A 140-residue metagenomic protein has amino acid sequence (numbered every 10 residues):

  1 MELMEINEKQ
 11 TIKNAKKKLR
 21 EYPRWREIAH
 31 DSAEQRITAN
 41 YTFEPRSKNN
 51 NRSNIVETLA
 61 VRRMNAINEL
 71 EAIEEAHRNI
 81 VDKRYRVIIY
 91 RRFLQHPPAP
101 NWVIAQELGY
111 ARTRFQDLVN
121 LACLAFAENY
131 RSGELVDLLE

Functional and structural regions predicted by a protein language model:
M1-N79, V103, L108, E128-E140: N-terminal interaction/assembly modules
E21, R84-I88, L118: Residue-level detector of well-ordered alpha-helical segments, enriched for hydrophobic/aromatic packing positions
A76, R91-Q95, A125, N129: Mid-sequence acidic-hydrophobic segments that form the walls of catalytic/ligand-binding cavities or oligomerization
V81-A99: Short amphipathic alpha helix immediately N-terminal
H96-T113: Helix-turn-helix DNA-binding module
G109-N129: DNA-recognition helix of helix-turn-helix
